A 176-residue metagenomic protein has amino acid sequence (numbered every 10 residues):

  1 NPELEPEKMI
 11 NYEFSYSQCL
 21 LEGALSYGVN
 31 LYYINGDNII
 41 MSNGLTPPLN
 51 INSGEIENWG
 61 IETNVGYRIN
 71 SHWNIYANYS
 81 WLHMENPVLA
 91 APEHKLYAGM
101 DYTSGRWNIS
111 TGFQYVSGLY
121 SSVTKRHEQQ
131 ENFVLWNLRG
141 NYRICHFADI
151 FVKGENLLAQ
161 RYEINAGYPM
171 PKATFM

Functional and structural regions predicted by a protein language model:
N1, N43-N50, A91-K95, S117 (+2 more regions): Flexible, surface-exposed loop regions and adjacent strand-edge segments of Gram-negative outer-membrane beta-barrel
P2-P6, S17, L49-S53, V65 (+4 more regions): Outer-membrane beta-barrel proteins
E5-E7, S17, N30-Y32, G54 (+3 more regions): Surface-exposed loop and edge beta-strand positions of immunoglobulin-like domains
K8-Y12, E55-W59, P92-L96, N132-W136 (+1 more regions): Residues that define the transmembrane beta-barrel architecture of outer-membrane proteins
F14-Q18, T63-Y67, A98-Y102, T111 (+3 more regions): Residues on the lipid-exposed face of transmembrane beta-strands in outer-membrane beta-barrel proteins
L20-E22, Y102-R106, I144-H146: A generic beta-sheet turn/junction motif
S26-D37, L45, I51-Y120, L158: Gram-negative outer-membrane beta-barrel transporters
N35-D37, S42, I75, Y115-S122 (+1 more regions): C-terminal beta-signal and adjacent terminal beta-strands/loops of Gram-negative outer-membrane beta-barrel proteins
